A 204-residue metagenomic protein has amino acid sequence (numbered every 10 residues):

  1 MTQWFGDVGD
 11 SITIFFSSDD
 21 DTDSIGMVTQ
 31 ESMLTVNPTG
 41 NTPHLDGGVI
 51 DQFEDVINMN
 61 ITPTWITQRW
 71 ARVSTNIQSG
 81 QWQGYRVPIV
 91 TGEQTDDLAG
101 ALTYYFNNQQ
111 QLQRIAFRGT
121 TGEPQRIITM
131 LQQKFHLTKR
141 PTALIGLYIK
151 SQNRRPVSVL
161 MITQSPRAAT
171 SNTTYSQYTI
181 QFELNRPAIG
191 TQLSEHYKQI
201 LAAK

Functional and structural regions predicted by a protein language model:
M1-N76, A116-K204: Non-cytosolic coordination micro-motifs
D46, R86, Q111-L112: General secondary-structure edge motif
N76-N107: A glycine-rich, hydrophobic loop/mini-helix early in the fold
D97-Q125: Mid-length scaffold segments of soluble, non-membrane domains
